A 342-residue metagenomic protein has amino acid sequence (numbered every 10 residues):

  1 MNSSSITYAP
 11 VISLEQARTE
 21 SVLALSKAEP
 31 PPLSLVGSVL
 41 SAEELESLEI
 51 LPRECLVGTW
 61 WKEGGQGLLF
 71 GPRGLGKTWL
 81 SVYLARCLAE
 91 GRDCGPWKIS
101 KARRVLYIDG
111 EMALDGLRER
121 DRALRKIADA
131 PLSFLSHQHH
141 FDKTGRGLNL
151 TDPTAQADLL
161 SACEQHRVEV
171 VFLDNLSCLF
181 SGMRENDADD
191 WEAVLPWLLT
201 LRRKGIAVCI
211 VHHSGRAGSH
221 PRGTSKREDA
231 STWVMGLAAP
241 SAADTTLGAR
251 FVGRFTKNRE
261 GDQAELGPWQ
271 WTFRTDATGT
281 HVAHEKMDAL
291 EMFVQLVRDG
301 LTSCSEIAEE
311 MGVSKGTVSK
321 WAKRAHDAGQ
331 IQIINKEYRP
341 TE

Functional and structural regions predicted by a protein language model:
T7-P30, E164-Q165, R203, A243-E342: C-terminal regions of RecA-like/P-loop NTPase motor modules
L25-K126: The Walker A/P-loop phosphate-binding site
L48-E54, P153, R216-G218: Short gly/ser/thr-rich secondary-structure transition/capping motifs
V57, R73, I99-R184, A188-D189 (+1 more regions): Conserved inter-motif catalytic segment of the P-loop NTP-binding fold
W61, Y107, D174, S231 (+1 more regions): Conserved RecA-like P-loop NTPase ATPase core
L68-L69, G74, W79, V170 (+1 more regions): Phosphate-binding/switch region of NTP-binding enzymes
V82, R86, E90, P153-E164 (+2 more regions): Amphipathic, non-transmembrane alpha-helical secondary structure
R125-A130, L201-K204, Q330: Short helix-capping segments at alpha-helix termini
